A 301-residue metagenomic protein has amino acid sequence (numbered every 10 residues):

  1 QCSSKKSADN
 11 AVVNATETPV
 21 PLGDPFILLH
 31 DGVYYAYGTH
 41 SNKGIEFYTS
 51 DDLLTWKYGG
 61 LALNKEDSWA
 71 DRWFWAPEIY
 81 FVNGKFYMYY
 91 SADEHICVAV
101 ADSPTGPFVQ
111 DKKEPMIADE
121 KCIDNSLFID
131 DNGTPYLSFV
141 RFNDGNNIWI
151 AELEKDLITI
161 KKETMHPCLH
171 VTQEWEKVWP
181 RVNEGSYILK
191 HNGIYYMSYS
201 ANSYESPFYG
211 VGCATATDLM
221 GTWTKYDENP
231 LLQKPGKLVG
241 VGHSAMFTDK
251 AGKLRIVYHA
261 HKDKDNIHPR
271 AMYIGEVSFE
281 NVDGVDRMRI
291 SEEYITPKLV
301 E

Functional and structural regions predicted by a protein language model:
C2-E301: Carbohydrate-active catalytic/glycan-binding domains of CAZyme proteins, especially the secreted or lumenal ectodomains
